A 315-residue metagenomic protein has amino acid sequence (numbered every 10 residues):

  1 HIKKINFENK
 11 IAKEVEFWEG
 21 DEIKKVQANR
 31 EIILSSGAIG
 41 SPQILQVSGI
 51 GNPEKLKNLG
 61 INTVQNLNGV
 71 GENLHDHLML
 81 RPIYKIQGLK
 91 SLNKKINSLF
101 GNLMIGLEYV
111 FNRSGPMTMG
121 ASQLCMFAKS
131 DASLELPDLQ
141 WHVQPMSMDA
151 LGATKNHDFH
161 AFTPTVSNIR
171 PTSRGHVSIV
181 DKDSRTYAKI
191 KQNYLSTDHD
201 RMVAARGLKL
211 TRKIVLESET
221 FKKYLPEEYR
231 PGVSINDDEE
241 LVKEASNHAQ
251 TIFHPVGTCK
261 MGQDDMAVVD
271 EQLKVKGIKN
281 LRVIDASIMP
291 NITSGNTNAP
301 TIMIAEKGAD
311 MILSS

Functional and structural regions predicted by a protein language model:
H1-E108, G115: Glycine-rich loop(s) and the adjacent beta-strand/alpha-helix scaffold that form part
K13-E14, W18, Q87-K90, I105-P300 (+1 more regions): FAD-dependent oxidoreductase catalytic-site/capping-region signature
